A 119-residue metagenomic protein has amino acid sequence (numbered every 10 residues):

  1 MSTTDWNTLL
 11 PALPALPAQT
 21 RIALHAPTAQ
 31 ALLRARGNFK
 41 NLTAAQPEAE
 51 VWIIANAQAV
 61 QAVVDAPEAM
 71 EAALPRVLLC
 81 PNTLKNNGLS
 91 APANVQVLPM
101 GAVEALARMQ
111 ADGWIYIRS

Functional and structural regions predicted by a protein language model:
M1-S119: Secreted/extracellular ectodomain signature
